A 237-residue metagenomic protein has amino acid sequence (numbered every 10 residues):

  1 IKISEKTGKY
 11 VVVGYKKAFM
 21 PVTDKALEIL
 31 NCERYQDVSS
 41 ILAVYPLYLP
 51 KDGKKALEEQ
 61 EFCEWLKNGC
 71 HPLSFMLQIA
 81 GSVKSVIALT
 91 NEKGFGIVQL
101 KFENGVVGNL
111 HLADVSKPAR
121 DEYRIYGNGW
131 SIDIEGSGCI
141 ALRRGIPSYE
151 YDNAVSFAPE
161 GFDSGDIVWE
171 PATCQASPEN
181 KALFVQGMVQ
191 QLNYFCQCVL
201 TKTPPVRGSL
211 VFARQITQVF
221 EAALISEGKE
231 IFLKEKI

Functional and structural regions predicted by a protein language model:
I1-Y10: Rossmann-fold NAD(P)-binding glycine/threonine-rich loop
K9-V12, K17-L89, E230: Predominantly a Rossmann-like dinucleotide-binding segment in NAD(P)-dependent oxidoreductases
A18-F19, V44-L49, E92-G94, N104-V106 (+3 more regions): Glycine-rich beta-alpha junction loops
T23, P72-M76, V189-N193, T217-F220: A general structural signal for well-ordered alpha-helical segments in protein cores
Q36, I225-I237: C-terminal capping/lid region of NAD(P)-dependent oxidoreductase domains
D52-P118, E122-R124, V211-R214: Rossmann-like dinucleotide-binding domain that binds NAD(P)(H)
G129-R207, V211, F232-L233, I237: C-terminal glycine/acidic-rich active-site capping loop/insertion
